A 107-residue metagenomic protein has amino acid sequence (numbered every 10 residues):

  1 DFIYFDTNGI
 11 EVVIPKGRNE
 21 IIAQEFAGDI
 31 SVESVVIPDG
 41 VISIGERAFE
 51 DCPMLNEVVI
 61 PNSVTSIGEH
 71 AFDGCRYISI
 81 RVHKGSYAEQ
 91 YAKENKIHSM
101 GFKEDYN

Functional and structural regions predicted by a protein language model:
F5-E20, D29-S43, C52-S66, C75-Q90 (+1 more regions): Structural signature of tandem-repeat unit edges
Q24-E25, E46-A48, E69-A71: Consensus positions within tandem repeat domains that build extended binding/scaffold surfaces
